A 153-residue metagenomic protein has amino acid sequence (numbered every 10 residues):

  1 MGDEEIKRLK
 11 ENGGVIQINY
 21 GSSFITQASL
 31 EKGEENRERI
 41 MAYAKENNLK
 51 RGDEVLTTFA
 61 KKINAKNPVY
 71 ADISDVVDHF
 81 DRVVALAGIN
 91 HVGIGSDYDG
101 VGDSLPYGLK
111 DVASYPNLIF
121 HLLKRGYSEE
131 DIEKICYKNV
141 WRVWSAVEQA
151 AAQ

Functional and structural regions predicted by a protein language model:
M1, P68-D75, P106-A113: Alpha-helix N-cap and loop-to-helix initiation/capping positions
M1-G14, D75-N90: Histidine/acidic residue-rich metal-binding segments in metalloenzymes
G2-F59: Aromatic-lined glycan-binding groove of carbohydrate-active enzymes
Q17-Y20, L86-L109: Short acidic/histidine-rich active-site segments
S23-Q27, G100-L105, W141-W144: Flexible loop/turn segments at secondary-structure boundaries
V55-D81, E129-W144: C-terminal helical cap
K110-Q153: Mid-to-C-terminal alpha-helical segments outside catalytic/metal-binding sites
